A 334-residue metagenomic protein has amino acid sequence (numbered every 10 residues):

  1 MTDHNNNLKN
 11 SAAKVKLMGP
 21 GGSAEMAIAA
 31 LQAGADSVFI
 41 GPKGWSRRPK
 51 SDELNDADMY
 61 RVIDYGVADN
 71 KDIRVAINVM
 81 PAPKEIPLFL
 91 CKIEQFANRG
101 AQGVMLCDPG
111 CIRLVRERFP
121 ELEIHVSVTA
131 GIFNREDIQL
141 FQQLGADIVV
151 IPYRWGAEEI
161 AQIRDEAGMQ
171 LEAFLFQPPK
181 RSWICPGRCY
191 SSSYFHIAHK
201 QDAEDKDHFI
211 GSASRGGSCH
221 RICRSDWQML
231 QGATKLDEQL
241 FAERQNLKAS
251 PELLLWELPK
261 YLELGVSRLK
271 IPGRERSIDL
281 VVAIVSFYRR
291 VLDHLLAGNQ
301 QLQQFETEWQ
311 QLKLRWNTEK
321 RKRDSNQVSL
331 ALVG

Functional and structural regions predicted by a protein language model:
T2-A130, V150, E158-K270, R274-G334: Active-site pocket-lining/capping segments in soluble small-molecule metabolic enzymes
N134-E136: Conserved nucleotide-cofactor-binding alpha/beta core module
G145-A146: As written
Y153: Cys/His-rich Zn2+-binding cysteine-cluster or related metal-binding knuckle/ribbon modules and their
